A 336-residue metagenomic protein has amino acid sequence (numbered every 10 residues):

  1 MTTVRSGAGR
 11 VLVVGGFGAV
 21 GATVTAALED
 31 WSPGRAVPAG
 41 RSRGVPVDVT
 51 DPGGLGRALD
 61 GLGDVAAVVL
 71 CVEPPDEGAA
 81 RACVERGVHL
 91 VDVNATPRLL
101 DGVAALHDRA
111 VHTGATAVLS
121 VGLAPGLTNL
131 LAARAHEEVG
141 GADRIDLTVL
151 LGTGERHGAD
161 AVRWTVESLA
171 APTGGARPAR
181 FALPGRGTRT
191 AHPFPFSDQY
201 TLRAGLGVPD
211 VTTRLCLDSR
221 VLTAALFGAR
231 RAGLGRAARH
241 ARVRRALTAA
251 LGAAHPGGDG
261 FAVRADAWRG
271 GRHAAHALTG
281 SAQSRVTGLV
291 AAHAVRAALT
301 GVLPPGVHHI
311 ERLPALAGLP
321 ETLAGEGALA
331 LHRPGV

Functional and structural regions predicted by a protein language model:
G9-D30: N-terminal Rossmann NAD(P)H-binding glycine-rich loop of SDR-like oxidoreductase domains
G40-D51: Adenosine-cofactor binding site in Rossmann-like domains, unifying the SAM/SAH pocket of S-adenosylmethionine-dependent
V49-D64, L70-P75: Conserved Rossmann-fold cofactor-binding substructure of NAD(P)-dependent oxidoreductases
V68-A82, R98-L99: Beta-loop-alpha module in the N-terminal Rossmann-like domain of NAD(P)-dependent dehydrogenases, especially those
C83-D101: ADP-ribose/adenylate-binding Rossmann-like module
A95-T116: Rossmann-fold NAD(P)-binding glycine/threonine-rich loop
E137-D266, G271-H276: Active-site-lining helix/loop region of Rossmann-like oxidoreductase modules
A232-V336: C-terminal active-site/capping subdomain that shapes the small-molecule cofactor and substrate pocket of enzyme
